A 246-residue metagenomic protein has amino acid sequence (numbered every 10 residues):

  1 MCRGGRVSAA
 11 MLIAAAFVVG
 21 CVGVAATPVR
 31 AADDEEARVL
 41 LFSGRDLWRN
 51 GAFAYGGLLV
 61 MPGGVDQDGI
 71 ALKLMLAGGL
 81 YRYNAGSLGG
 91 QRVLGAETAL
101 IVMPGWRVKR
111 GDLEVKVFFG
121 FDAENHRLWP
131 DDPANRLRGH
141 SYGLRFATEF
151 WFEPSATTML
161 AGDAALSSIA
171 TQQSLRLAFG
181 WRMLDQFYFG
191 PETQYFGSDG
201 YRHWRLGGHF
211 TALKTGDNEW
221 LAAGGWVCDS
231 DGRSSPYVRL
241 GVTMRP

Functional and structural regions predicted by a protein language model:
M1-R38, P246: Cleavable N-terminal export/targeting peptides
A31, G64-Q172, T193-Y195, G224-C228 (+2 more regions): Outer-membrane pore/translocation modules
E35-L41, T158-A161, Y188: Short, hydrophobic/aromatic-rich segments at coil-to-beta transitions
V39-Y55: Short strand-turn segments of transmembrane beta-barrel domains in outer membranes, especially the first one or two
F42, G57-M61, M103-G105, A147-W151 (+3 more regions): Outer-membrane beta-barrel architecture
G44-W48, M61, M75-G79: Acidic/polar N-terminal loop/beta-strand segments that form early-domain functional surfaces
N50-A54, L58, I70, L100: Short N-terminal amphipathic alpha-helix/helix-capping patch enriched in small hydrophobics with frequent Ser/Thr
Q172-M244: Outer membrane beta-barrel transmembrane domains
